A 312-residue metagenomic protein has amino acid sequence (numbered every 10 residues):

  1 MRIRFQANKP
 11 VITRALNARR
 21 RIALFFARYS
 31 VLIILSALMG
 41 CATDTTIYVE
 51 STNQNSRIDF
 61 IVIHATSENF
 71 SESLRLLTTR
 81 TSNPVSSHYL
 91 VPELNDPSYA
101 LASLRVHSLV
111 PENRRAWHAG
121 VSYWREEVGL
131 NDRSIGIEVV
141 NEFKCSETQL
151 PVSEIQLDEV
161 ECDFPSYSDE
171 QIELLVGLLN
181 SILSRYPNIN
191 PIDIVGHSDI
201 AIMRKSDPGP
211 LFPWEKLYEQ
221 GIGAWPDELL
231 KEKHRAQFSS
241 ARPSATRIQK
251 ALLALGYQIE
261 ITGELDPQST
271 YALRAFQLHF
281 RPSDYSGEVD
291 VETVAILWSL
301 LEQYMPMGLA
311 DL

Functional and structural regions predicted by a protein language model:
M1-L24: N-terminal secretory signal peptides that target proteins for export/translocation
R28-L38: Bacterial N-terminal signal peptides
D44-N188, I192: Active-site-adjacent loop/helix surface patches within enzyme catalytic domains that shape the substrate-binding cleft
Y123-W124, L157-E170, I202-R204, H234-A241 (+2 more regions): Second-shell loop/turn segments in exported
I182-H197, E260-E264, Y285-E288: Surface-exposed patches in mature extracellular/periplasmic domains of secreted proteins
P210-H234: Acidic, His- and aromatic-enriched active-site or binding-groove loops in soluble protein domains that engage sugars
F238-L300, G308-D311: Short acidic, glycine/serine/threonine-rich helix-capping segments at coil-helix boundaries
